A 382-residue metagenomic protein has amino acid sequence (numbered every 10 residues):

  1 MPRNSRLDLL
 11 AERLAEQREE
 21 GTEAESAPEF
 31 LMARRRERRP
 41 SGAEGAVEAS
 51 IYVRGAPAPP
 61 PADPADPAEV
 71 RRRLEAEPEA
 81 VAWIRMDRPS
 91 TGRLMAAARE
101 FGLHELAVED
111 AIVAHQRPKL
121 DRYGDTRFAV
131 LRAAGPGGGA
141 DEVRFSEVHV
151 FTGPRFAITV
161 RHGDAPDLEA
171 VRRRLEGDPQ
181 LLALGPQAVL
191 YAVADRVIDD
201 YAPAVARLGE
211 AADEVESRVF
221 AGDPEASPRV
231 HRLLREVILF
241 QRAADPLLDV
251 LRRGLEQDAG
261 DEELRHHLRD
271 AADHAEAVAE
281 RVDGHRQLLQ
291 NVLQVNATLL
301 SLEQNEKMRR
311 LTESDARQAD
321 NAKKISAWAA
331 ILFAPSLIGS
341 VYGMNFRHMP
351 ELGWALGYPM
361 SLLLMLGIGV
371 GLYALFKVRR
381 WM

Functional and structural regions predicted by a protein language model:
P2-Q180, L184: Divalent-cation
E79, P89-G92, G185, V189 (+4 more regions): A generic structural signal for residues located within well-ordered alpha-helices of large catalytic or ligand-binding
R155, V197, V205, E214-Y342: Membrane-associated alpha-helical segments
Q180-Q187, S217-A221: Short, charge-rich amphipathic alpha-helices with coiled-coil/heptad character
L184-A212: Well-ordered alpha/beta subsegment
A194, Y201, V278, I368-L375: Alpha-helical transmembrane segments
I331-M382: Alpha-helical transmembrane anchor segments
